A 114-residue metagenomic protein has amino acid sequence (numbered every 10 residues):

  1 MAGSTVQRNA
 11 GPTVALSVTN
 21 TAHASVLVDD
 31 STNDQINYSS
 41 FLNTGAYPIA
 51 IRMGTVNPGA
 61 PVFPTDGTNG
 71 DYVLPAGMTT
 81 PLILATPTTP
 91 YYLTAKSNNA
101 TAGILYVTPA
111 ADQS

Functional and structural regions predicted by a protein language model:
G3, P12-Q35: Surface-exposed ligand/attachment interfaces on beta-rich extracellular proteins
G11, H23, N69, T88-P90 (+1 more regions): Surface-exposed or flexible loop/turn and strand-edge residues in extracellular/cell-surface modules
T32-I36, A85-Y92: Short, solvent-exposed loop/turn segments enriched in Ser/Thr/Gly
N37-G45, A95-S97: Asparagine-centered strand-capping/turn motif at beta-strand->loop junctions
T44-D66, V107: Short, surface-exposed beta-strand/strand-loop-strand elements in extracellular ectodomains
I51, N99-A111: Edge beta-strands of jelly-roll/beta-sandwich modules across compartments, strongly enriched in secreted/luminal
G70-P90: Beta-sandwich interaction modules
